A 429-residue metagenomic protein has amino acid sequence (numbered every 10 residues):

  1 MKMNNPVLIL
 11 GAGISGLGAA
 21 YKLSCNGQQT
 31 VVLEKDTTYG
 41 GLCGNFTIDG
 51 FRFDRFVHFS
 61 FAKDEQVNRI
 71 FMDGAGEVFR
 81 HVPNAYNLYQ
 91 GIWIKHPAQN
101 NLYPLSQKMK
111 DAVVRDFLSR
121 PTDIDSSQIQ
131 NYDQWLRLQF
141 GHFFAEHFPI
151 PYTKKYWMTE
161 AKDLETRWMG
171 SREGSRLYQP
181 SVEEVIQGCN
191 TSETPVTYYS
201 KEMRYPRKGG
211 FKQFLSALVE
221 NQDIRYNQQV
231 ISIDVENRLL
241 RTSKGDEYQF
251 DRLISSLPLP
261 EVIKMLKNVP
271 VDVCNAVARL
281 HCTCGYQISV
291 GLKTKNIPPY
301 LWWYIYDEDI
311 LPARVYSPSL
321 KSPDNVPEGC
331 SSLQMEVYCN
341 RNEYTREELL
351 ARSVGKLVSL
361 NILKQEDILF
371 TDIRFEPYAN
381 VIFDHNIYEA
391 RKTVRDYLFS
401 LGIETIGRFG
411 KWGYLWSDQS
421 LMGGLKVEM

Functional and structural regions predicted by a protein language model:
N5-V32: N-terminal Rossmann-like FAD-binding beta1-loop-alpha1 element of flavoenzymes
S15, T38, P260: Conserved Rossmann-like nucleotide-cofactor binding loop
S24-T47: Glycine-rich FAD pyrophosphate-binding loop
D49-I124, G170-G174: Dinucleotide-binding Rossmann-like beta1-alpha1 core, especially the glycine-rich loop that anchors the ADP
R69-H81, A85-A98, F140-E146, E220-Y226 (+1 more regions): Feature captures the FAD/FMN-dependent oxidoreductase FAD-binding
P97, S317-P318, P323-M429: Conserved flavin/dinucleotide-binding core of flavoenzymes
K110-L118, T122-R238, S256: Active-site/ligand-binding neighborhood in enzyme catalytic cores
Q229-E348, G355-L360, R395-Y397: Mid-domain catalytic core of redox enzymes that form a hydrophobic substrate pocket/lid adjacent to a catalytic redox
